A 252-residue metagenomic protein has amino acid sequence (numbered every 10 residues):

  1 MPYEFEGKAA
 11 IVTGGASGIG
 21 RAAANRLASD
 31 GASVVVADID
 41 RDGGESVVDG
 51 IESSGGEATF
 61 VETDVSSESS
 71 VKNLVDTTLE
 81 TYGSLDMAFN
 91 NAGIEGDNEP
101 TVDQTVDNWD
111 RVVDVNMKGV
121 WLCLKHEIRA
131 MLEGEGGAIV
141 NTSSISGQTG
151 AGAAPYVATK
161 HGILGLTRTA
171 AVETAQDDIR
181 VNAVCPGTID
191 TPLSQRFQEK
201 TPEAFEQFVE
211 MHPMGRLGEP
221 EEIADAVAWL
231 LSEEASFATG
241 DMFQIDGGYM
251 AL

Functional and structural regions predicted by a protein language model:
P2, E95-N98, E210-M214, A228 (+1 more regions): Short C-terminal tail/terminal secondary-structure segment of NAD(P)H-dependent dehydrogenase/reductase domains
Y3-V34: Canonical Rossmann dinucleotide-binding motif of NAD(H)/NADP(H)-dependent dehydrogenases/reductases, specifically
E99-T101, T105-V113, A204, F208: Substrate-binding pocket helix/loop in short-chain dehydrogenase/reductase
R129, V172-Q176, S236: Alpha-helical segment proximal to the catalytic Tyr-Lys
V140-G162, T167-R168, V172-Q176, T188-I189: Catalytic loop of short-chain dehydrogenase/reductase
A175, R180, E219, A238-G240: Short, small/polar-rich loop/turn modules that mediate ligand/substrate recognition or access, typified
H212-I223: A conserved structural motif in NAD(P)-dependent oxidoreductases
